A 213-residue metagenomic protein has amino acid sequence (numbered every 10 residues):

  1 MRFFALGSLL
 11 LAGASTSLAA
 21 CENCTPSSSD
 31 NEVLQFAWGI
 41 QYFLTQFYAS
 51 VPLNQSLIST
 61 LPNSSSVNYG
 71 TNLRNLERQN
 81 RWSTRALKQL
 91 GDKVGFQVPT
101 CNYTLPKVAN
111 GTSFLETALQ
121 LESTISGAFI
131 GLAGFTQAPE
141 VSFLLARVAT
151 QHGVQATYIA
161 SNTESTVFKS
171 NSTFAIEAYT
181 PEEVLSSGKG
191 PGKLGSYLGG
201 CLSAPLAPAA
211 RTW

Functional and structural regions predicted by a protein language model:
M1-C21: Fungal secretory targeting signals
A20-W213: All-alpha RGS (Regulator of G-protein Signaling) helical domain and cognate RGS-like helical scaffolds
